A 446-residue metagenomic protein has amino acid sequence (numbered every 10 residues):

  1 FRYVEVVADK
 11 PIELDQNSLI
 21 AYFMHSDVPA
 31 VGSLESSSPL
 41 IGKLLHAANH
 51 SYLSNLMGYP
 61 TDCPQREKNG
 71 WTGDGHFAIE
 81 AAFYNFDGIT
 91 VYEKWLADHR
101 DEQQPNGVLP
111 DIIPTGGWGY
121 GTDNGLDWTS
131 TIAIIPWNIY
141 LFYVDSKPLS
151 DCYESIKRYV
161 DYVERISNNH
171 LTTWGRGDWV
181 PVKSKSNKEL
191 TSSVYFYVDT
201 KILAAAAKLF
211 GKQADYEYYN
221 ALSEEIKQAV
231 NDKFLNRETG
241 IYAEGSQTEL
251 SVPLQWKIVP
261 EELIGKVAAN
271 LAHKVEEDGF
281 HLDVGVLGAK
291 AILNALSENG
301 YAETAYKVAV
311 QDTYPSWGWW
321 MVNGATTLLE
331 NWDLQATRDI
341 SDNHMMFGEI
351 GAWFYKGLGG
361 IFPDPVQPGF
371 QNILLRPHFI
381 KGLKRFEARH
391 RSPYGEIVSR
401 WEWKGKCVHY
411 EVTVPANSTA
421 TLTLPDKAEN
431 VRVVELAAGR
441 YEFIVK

Functional and structural regions predicted by a protein language model:
F1-D15, S37-L44, Y52-N55, N69-A207: Aromatic-rich carbohydrate-recognition surfaces in CAZymes
F1-S38, K43, L436-K446: Extended acidic/polar, glycine-enriched regions that form or flank non-catalytic beta-rich accessory modules
L44-A47, G88-H99, S146-V163, L209-D232 (+2 more regions): Extended, well-ordered alpha-helical scaffold segments
M57-Y59, C63, N106-I132, V163-N294: The feature captures the catalytic groove of carbohydrate-active enzymes
Y84-G88, F142, K208-K212, I258-V259 (+2 more regions): Alpha-helix C-terminal capping/termination sites
E277-S316, N323: Repeat-solenoid scaffold signature
E303-K446: Non-catalytic C-terminal accessory modules of carbohydrate-active enzymes
